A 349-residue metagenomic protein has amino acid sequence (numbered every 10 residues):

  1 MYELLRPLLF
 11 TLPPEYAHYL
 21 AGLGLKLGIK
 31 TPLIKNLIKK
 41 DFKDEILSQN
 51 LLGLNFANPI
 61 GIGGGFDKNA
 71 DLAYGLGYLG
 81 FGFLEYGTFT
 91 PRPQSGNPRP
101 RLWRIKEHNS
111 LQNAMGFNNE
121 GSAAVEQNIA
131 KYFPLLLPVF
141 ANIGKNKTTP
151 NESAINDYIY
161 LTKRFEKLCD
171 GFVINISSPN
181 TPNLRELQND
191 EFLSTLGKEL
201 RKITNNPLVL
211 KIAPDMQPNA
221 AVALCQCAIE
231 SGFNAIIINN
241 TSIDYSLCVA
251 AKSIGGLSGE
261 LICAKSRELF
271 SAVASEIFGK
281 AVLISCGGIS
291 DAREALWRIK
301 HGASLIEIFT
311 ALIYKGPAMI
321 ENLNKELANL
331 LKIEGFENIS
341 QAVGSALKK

Functional and structural regions predicted by a protein language model:
K26-I29, L33-F42, I176-N189, A221-E276: Glycine/Thr-rich beta-alpha phosphate-binding loop at enzyme active sites
G53-G61, L135-A141, I203-M216, S275-S285: Short beta-strand/loop segments at the ligand-binding rim of alpha/beta enzyme cores
N69-L76, M216-E230, S275, G279 (+1 more regions): Catalytic cores of alpha/beta
F83-Q94, I176-S178, A235-D244, A295-N322: Glycine-rich phosphate-binding active-site loops on the catalytic face of alpha/beta enzymes
G87-L136: A gly/proline- and charged-residue-enriched helix-loop-helix capping module
R92-R101, S122-A123, K131, N180-N205 (+4 more regions): Active-site-adjacent beta->alpha loops and helix N-cap segments on the catalytic face of soluble alpha/beta enzymes
P93-N109, Y245-G259, I313-F336: C-terminal helical cap(s) of enzyme catalytic domains, especially alpha/beta-barrels
N146-Y158, L210-I229: Active-site glycine- and acidic-residue-rich loops that bind and position anionic ligands or nucleotide-like cofactors
